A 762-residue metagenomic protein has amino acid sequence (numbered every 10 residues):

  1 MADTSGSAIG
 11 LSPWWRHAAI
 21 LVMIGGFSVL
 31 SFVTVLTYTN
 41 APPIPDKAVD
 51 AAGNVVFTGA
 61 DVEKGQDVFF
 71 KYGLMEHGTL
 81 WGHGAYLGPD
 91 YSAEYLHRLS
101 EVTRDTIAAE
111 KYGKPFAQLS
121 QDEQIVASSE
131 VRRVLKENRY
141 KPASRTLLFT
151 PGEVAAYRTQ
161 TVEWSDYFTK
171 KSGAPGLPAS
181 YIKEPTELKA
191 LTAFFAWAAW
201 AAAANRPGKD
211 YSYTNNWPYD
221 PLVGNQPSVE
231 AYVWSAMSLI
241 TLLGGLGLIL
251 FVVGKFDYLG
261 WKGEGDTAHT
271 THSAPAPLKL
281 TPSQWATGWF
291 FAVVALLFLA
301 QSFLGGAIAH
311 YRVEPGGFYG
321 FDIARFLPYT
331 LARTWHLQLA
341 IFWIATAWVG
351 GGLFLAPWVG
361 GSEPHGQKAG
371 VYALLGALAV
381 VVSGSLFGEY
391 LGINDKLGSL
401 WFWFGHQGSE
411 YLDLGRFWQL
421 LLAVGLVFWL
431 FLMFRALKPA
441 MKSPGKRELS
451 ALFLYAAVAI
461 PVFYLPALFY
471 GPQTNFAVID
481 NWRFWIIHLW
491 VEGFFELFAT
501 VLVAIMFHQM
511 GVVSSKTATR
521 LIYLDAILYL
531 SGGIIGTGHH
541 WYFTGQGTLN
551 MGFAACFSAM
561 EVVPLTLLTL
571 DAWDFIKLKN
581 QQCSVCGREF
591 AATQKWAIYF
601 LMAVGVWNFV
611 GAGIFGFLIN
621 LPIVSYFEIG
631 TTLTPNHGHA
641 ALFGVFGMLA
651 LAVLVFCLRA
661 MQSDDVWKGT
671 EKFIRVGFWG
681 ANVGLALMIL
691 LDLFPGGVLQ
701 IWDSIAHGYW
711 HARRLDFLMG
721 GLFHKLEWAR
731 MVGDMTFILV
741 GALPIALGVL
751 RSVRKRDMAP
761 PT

Functional and structural regions predicted by a protein language model:
A2-T58: Post-cleavage N-terminal segment of exported redox proteins
D3-L11, V252-W289, A307-F318, P328 (+11 more regions): Juxtamembrane membrane-water interface segments of multi-pass membrane proteins, especially cytoplasmic-side
W14-G25, V55-Q66, Y181, L188-L246 (+10 more regions): Membrane-entry segments of alpha-helical transmembrane domains in multi-pass membrane proteins
I24-S31, A292-G305, L375-F387, V458-I460 (+2 more regions): Hydrophobic alpha-helical membrane-insertion segments
V29-Y38, G247-F256, L297-P315, S385-G388 (+2 more regions): Alpha-helical transmembrane segments of multi-pass membrane proteins
T39-Y232: Soluble extramembrane regions of membrane proteins in the secretory/endomembrane system
E76-L80, A85-L119, G366-M433: Hydrophobic or amphipathic alpha-helical targeting/insertion segments
A379, Y455-F463, E496, L521-T537 (+4 more regions): Hydrophobic membrane-spanning alpha-helices of multi-pass integral membrane proteins
